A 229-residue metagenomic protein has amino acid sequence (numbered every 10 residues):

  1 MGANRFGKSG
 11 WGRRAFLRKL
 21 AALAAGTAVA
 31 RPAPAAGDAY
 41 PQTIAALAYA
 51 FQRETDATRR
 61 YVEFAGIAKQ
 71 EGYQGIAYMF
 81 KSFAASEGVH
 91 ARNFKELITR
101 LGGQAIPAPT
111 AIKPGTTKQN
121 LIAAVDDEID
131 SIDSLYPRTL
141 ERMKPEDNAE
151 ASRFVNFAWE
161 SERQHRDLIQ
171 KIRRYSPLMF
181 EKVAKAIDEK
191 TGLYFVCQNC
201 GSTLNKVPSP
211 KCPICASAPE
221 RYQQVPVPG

Functional and structural regions predicted by a protein language model:
M1-G12: N-terminal secretory signal peptides
G10-R18, A25-G37: N-terminal twin-arginine translocation
A22, R92-D130, S134, I187-T191: Carboxylate-rich helix-loop segments that flank metal/cofactor sites and access channels in metalloenzymes
P41-E71, A85-E96, Q119-P145: Alpha-helical bundle segments that constitute or directly flank the non-heme di-iron/ferroxidase center
K69-Y73, E141-R153, S176-F180: Inter-helical turn/loop segments and adjacent helix faces that build the functional surface of alpha-helical bundle
Q74-P107, L168-L178: Conserved alpha-helical segments that form or flank metal/cofactor-binding pockets of metalloenzymes
A77-F83, I122, S152-F157: Short, charged, amphipathic alpha-helical segments
W159-G229: Cys/His-clustered metal-coordination modules, chiefly Zn-binding fingers
